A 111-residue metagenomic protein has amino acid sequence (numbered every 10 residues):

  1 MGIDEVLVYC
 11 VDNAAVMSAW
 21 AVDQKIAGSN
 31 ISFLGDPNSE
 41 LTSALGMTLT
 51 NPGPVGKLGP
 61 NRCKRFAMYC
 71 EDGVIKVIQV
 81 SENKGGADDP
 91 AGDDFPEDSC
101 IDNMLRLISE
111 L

Functional and structural regions predicted by a protein language model:
M1-L111: Chalcogenol-based redox active-site neighborhoods
